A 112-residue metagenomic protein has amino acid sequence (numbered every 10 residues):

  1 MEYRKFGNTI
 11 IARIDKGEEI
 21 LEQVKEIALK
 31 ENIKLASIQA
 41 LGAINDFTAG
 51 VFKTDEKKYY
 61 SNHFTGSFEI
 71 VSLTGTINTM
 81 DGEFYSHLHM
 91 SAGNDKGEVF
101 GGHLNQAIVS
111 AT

Functional and structural regions predicted by a protein language model:
M1-H87, S91-T112: N-terminal intrinsically disordered, cationic/polar leader segments that include organellar targeting peptides
